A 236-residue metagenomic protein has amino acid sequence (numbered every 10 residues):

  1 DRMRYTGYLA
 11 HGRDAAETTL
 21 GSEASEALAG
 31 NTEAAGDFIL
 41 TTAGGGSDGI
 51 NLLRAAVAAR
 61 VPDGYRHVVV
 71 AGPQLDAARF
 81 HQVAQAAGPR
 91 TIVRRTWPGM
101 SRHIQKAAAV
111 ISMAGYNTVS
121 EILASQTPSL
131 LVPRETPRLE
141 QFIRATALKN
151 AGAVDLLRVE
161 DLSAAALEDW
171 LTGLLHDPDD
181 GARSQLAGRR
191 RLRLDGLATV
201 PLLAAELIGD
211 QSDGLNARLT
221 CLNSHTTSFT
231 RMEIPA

Functional and structural regions predicted by a protein language model:
D1-Y5: Active-site-proximal region of nucleotide-activated glycan assembly enzymes, centered on histidine/acidic-rich loops
G7-A109, E160: Donor-nucleotide binding loops and adjacent catalytic segments primarily of GT-B fold Leloir glycosyltransferases
I50, A78, R102, S120-E121 (+2 more regions): Alpha-helical elements of the RecA-like P-loop NTPase motor core of helicases
M100-I143: A donor-sugar binding/catalytic signature common to diverse glycosyltransferases and related nucleotide-sugar
T136-W170: Change "using UDP/GDP/dTDP sugars" to "using nucleotide sugars
D169, G173-A236: C-terminal amphipathic helix plus adjacent low-complexity, charged tail appended to glycosyltransferase catalytic
